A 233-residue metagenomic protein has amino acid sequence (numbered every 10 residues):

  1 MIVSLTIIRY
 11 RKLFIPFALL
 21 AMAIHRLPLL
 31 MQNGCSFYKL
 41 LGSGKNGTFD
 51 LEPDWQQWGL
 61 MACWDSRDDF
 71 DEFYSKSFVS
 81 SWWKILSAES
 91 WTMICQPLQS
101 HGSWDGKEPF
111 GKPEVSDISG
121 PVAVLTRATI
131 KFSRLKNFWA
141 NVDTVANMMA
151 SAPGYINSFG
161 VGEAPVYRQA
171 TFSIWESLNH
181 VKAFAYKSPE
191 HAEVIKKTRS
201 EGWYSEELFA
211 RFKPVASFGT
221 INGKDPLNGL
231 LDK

Functional and structural regions predicted by a protein language model:
M1-W58, R67-F73, I85-A170, N179-K187 (+1 more regions): Short S/T/G/P-rich N-terminal loop/turn motif that feeds into the first structured element of a domain
S77-F78, S188, T198: Alpha-helix boundary/capping residues
F78-K84, A192-E193: A common structural junction motif
A88, E190-K196: A short beta-strand-loop micro-motif that forms or neighbors metal/cofactor- and ligand-binding patches at active-site
G162-A164, V194-K197: Acidic/histidine-enriched, beta-strand-rich ligand/metal-binding domains
G202-Y204: Flexible helix-coil linker/hinge segments at domain or subdomain boundaries
